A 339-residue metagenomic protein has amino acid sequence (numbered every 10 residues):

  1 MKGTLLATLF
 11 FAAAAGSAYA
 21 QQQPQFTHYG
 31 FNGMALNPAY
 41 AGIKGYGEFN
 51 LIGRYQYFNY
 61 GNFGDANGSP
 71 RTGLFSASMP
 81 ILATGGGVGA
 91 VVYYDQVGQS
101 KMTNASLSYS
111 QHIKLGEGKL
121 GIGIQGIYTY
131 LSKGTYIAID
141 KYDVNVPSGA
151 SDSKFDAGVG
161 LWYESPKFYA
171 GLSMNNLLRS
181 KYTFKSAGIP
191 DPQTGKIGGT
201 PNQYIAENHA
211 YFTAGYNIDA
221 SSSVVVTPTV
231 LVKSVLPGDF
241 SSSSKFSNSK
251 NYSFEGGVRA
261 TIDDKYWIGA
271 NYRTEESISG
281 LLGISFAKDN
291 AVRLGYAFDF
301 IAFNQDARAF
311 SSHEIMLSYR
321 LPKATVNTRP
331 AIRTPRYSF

Functional and structural regions predicted by a protein language model:
M1-L5, L115: Positively charged n-region of N-terminal signal peptides that target proteins for export
T4-A14: Sec-dependent N-terminal signal peptides
A14-A15, N290: Prokaryotic Sec-type signal peptides and long signal-anchor helices with extended Leu/Ile/Val-rich h-regions
Q21-F339: Subset of outer-membrane beta-barrel
